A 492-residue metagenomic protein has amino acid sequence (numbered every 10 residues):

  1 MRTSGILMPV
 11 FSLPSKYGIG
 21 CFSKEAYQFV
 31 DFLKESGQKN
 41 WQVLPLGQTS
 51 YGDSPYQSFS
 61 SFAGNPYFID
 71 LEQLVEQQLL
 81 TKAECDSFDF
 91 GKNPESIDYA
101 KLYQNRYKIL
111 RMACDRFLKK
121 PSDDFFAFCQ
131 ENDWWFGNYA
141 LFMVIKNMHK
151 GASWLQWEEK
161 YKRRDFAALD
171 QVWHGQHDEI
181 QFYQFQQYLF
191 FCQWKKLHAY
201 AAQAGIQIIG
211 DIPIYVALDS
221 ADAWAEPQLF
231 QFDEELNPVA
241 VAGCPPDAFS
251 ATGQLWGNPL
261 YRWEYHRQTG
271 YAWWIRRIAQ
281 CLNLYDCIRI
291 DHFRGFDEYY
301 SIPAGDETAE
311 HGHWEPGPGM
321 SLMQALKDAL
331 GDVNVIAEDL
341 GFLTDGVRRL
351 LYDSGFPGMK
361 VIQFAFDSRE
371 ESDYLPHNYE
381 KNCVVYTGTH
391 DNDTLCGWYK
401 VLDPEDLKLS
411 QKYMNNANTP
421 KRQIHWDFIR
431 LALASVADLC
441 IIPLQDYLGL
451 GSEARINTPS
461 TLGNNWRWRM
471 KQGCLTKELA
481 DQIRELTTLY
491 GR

Functional and structural regions predicted by a protein language model:
M1-D31, E35-G37: Mature N-terminal, pre-catalytic/accessory segment of carbohydrate-active enzymes
P9, S15, D53-Q187, F191 (+4 more regions): Alpha-amylase-like alpha-glycosidases and glucanotransferases acting on alpha-linked glucans and related
K24-D31, C192-Y200, W274-R276, I424-F428: Short alpha-helical segments and helix-capping/turn motifs at coil-helix boundaries
K24-T49, N283-Y285: Catalytic domains of carbohydrate-active enzymes, especially glycoside hydrolases
K34, W194-A204, K327, L351-Y352: Surface-exposed amphipathic alpha-helices with a cationic face
E35, Y161, A168, W468 (+3 more regions): Domain-scale activation on soluble regions of proteins
L44, Q207-I209, P213, C287 (+1 more regions): Outer-envelope exported proteins of Gram-negative bacteria
Y183, Y188-V216: Conserved, well-ordered alpha-helix/loop/beta-strand core segments that scaffold catalytic motifs
